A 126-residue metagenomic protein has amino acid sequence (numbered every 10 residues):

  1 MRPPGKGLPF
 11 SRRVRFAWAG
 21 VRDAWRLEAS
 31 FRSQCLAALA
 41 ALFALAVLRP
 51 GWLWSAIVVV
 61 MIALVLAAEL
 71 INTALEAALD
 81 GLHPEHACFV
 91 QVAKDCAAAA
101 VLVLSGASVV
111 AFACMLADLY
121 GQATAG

Functional and structural regions predicted by a protein language model:
M1-A74, L82, H86-C88, A100-G126: Hydrophobic alpha-helical transmembrane segments
F89-D95: Membrane-interface alpha-helices at helix entry/exit sites of multi-pass transporters
